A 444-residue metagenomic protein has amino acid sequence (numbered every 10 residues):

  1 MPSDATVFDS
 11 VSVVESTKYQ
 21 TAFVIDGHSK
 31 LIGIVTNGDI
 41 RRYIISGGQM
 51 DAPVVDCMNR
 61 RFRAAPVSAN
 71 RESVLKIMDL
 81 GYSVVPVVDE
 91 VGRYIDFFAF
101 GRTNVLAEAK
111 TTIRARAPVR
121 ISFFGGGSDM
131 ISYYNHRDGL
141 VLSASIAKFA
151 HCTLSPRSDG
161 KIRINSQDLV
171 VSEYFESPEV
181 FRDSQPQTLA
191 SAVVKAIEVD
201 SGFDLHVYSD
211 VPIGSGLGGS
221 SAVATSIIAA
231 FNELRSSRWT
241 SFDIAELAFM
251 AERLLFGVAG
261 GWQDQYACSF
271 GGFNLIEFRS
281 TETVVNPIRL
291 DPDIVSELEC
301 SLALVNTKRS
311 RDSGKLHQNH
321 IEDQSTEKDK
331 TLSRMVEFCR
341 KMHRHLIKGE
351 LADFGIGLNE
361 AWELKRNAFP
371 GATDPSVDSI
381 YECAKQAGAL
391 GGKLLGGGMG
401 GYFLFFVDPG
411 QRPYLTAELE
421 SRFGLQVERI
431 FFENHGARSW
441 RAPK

Functional and structural regions predicted by a protein language model:
M1-Y19, I25-D26, I44, D56 (+3 more regions): The conserved cystathionine-beta-synthase
G33-G38, I95-G101: Short hydrophobic beta-strand motif reused across regulatory alpha/beta modules
A109-R120, M130, F149-V199, S241 (+3 more regions): C-terminal nucleotide
I146-K148, L217-W239: DPxDG-like acidic metal-binding loop motif
V211-S215, L390-G391: Short pre-catalytic strand/loop immediately N-terminal to key active-site residues, enriched for Gly-Thr
